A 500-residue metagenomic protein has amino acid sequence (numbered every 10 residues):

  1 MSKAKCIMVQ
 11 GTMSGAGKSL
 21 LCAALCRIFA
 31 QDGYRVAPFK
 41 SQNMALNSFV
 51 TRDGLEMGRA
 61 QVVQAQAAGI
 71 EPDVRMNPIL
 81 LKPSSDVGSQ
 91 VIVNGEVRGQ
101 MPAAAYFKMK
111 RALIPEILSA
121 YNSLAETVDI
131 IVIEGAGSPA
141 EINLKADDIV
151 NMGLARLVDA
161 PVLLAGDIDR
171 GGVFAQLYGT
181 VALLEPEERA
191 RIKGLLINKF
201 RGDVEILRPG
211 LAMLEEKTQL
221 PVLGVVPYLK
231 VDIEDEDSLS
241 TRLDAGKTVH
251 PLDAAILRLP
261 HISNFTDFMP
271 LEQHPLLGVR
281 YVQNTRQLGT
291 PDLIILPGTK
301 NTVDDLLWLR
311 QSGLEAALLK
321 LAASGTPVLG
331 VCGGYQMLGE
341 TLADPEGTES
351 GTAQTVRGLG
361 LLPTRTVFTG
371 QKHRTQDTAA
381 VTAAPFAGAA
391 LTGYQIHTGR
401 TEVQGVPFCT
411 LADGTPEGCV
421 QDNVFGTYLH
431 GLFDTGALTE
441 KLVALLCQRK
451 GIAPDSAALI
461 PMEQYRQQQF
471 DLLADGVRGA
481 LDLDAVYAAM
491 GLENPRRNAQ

Functional and structural regions predicted by a protein language model:
M1-A322, P327, D344-G347, G370 (+1 more regions): Flexible phosphate-sensing "switch/lid" loops adjacent to ATP/NTP-binding sites across phosphate-transfer
D235-S238, T341-T355, T364-T378: Conserved phosphate-handling catalytic cores of large alpha/beta enzymes
G330, G334: Gly/Ala-rich beta-loop-alpha elbow adjacent to hydrolase catalytic centers
M337: Conserved catalytic-site region of short-chain dehydrogenase/reductase
